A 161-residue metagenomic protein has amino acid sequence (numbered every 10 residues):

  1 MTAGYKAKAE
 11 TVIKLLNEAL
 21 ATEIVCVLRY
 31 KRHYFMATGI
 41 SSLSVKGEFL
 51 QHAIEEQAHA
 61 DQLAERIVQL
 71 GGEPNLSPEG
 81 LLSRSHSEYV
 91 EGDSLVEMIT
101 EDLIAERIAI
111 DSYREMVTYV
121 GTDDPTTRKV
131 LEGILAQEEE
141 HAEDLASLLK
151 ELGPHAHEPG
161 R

Functional and structural regions predicted by a protein language model:
M1-R161: Iron-associated oxidoreductase/ferritin-like identity signal
